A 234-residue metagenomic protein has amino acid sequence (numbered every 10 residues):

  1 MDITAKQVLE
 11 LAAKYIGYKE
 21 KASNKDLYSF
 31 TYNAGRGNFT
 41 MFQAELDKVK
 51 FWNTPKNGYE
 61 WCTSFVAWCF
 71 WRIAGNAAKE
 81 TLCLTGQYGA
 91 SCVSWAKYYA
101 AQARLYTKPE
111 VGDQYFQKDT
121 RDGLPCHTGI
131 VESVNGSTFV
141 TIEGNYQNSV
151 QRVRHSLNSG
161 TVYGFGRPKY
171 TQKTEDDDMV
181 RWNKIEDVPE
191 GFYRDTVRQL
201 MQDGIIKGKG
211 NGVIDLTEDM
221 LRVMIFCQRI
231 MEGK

Functional and structural regions predicted by a protein language model:
M1-G75, D203-I205: N-terminal capping segments
M1-K21, R167-K173, M179, M201 (+3 more regions): Cysteine-nucleophile amide-bond enzymes
D2-T4, K56, G75-N148: ...with weaker cross-activation on analogous glycine-rich loops/strands in unrelated enzymes
I16, F70-I73, S133, N145 (+1 more regions): Generic helix-packing signal
D26-Q43, V49-E60, A101-Y106, N183-E190 (+1 more regions): A glycine-rich, coil/turn loop motif that links secondary-structure elements
T63-C69, D176-K234: Short, solvent-exposed alpha-helical surface patches in non-cytosolic proteins
V134-T174: Active-site signature of cysteine proteases
